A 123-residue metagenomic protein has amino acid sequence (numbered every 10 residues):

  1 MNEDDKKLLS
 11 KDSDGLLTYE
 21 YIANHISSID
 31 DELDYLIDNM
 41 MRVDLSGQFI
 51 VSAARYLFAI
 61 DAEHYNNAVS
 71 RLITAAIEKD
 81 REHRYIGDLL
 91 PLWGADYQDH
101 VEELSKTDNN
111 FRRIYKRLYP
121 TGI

Functional and structural regions predicted by a protein language model:
M1-K6, S28-M40, A62-T74, A95-S105: Amphipathic alpha-helical scaffolding segments comprising HEAT/armadillo-like alpha-solenoid repeats
K6-K7, K11, K79, K106 (+1 more regions): Context-gated lysine
L8-T18, M41-V51, I73-E78: HEAT-repeat alpha-solenoid elements in large eukaryotic scaffold proteins
K11-M41: N-terminal low-complexity, intrinsically disordered segments
D12-D14, I86, L104, D108: Short linear sequence motifs
G15-S27, I50-A62, R81-W93, I114-I123: Structural detector for internal amphipathic alpha-helices that build alpha-solenoid repeat scaffolds
S27, D44, A76-D80, G94 (+1 more regions): Residues at alpha-helix boundaries and short interhelical turns
Q98-I123: Acidic, proline/glycine-rich low-complexity IDRs
